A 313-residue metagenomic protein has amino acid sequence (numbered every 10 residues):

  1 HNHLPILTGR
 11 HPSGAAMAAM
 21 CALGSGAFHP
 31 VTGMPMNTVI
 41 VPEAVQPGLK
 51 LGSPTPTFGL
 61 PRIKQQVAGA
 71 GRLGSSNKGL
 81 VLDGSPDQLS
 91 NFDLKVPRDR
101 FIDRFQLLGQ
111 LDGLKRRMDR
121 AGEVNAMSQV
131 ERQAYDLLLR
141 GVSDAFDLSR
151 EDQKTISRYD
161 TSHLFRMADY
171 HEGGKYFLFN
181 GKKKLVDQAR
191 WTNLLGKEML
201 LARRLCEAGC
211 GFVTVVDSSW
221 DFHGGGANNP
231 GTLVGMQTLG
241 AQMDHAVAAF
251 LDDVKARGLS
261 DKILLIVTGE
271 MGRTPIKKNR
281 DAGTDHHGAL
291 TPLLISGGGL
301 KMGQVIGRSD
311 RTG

Functional and structural regions predicted by a protein language model:
H1-G313: Ligand-binding pockets and gating/stacking loops
